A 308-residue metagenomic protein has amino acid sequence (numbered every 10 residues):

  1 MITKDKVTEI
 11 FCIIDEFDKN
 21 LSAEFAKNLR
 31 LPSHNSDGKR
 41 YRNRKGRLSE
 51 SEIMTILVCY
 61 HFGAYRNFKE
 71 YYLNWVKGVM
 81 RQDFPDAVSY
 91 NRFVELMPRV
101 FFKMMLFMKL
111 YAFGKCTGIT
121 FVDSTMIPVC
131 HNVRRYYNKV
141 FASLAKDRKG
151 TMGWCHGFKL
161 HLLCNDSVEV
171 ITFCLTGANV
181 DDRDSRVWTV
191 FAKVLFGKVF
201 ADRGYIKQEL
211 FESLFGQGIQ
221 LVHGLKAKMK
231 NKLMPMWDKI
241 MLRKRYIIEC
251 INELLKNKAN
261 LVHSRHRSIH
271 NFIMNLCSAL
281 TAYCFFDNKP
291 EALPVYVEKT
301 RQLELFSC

Functional and structural regions predicted by a protein language model:
M1-C308: Short alpha-helical elements
